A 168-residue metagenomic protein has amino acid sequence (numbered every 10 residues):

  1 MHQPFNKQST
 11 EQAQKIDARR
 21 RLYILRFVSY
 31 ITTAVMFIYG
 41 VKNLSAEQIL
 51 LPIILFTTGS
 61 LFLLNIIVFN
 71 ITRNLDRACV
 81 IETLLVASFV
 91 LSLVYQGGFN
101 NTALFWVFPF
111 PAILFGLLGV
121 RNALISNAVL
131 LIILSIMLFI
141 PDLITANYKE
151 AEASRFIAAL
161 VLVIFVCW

Functional and structural regions predicted by a protein language model:
M1-K7, R19-R26, Y30, W106-W168: N-terminal membrane insertion elements
T10-Q14: Short, charged/polar, low-complexity loop and linker segments that flank or interrupt alpha-helical bundles
L22-F99, A103-I113, V129-S135: Hydrophobic transmembrane alpha-helices and their membrane-interface boundaries in multi-pass, membrane-anchored
